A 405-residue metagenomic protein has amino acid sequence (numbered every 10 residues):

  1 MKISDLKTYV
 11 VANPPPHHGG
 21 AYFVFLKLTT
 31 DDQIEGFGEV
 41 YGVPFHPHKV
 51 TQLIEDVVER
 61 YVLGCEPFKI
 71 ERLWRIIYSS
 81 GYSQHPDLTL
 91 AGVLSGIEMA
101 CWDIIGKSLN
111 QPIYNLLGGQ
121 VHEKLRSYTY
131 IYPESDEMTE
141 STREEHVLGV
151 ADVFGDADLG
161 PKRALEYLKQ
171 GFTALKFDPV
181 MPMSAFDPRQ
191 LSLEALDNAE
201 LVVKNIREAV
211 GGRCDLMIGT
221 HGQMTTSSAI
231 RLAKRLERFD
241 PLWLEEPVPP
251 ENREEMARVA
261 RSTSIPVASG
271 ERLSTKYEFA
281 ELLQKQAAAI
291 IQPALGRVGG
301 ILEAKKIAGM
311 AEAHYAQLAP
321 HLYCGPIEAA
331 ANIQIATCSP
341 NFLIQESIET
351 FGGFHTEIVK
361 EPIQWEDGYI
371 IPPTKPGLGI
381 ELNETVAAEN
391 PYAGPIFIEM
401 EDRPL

Functional and structural regions predicted by a protein language model:
M1-F37, Y41-P44, F351-T356, L405: Structured beta-strand/loop patches that form or line metal/cofactor-binding pockets in enzymes
I3, Q33, V58, I97 (+8 more regions): Conserved, mostly hydrophobic/aromatic
T29-L109: Metal- or metallocofactor-binding catalytic centers and their adjacent structured scaffolds across diverse enzyme
T51, E55-E59, W74, L94 (+9 more regions): Predominant activation on well-ordered alpha-helical scaffold segments within soluble catalytic domains
D56, K234, D240-W243, P249-Y369 (+1 more regions): Shared catalytic-loop signature of beta/alpha-barrel
K124, Y128-A257, S262: Metal-dependent enolase-superfamily TIM-barrel catalytic cores that perform enediolate-based chemistry
V359-L405: C-terminal extensions of enzymes
